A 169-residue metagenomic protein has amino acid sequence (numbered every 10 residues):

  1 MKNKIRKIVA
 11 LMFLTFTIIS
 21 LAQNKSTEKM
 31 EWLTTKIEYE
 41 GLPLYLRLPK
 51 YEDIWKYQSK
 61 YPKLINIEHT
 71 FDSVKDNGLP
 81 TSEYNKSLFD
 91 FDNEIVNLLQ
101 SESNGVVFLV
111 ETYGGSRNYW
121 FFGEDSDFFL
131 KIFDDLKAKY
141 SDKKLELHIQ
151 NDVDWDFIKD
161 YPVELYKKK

Functional and structural regions predicted by a protein language model:
M1-K25: Bacterial Sec-dependent N-terminal signal peptides
L21-N97, S101-F108, D127-L130, I158-K167: Charge-rich, low-complexity segments
I65, R117-Y119: Short amphipathic alpha-helical segments
L109-G115: A short beta-turn/loop motif at secondary-structure boundaries
G115-S116, S126-D127: Gly/Ser/Thr-rich loops at beta-strand to alpha-helix junctions that form or flank small-molecule/cofactor-binding
W120-E124: Short hydrophobic/aromatic beta-strand micro-patches that form the beta-sheet surface supporting nucleotide- or nucleic
F128-D142: Helical (often loop-to-helix) elements that flank the catalytic cores of nucleotide-handling enzymes
A138-K169: Conserved short beta-strand edge segments in small beta-sheet-based binding/regulatory domains
